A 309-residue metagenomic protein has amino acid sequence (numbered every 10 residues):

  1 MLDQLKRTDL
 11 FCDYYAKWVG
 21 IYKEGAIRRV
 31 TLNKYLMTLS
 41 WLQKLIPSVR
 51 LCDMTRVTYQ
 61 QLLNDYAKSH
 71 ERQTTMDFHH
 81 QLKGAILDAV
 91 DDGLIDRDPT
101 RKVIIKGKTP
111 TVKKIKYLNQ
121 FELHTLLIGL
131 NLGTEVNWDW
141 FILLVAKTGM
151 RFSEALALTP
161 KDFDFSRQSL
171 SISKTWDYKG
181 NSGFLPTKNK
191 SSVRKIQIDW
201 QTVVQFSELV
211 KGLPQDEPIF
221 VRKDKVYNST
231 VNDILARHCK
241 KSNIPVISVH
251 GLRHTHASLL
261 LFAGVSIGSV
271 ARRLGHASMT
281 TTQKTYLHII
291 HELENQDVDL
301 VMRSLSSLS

Functional and structural regions predicted by a protein language model:
M1-R7, N189: Short, surface-exposed polybasic/aromatic micro-patch for ligand or macromolecular engagement
R7, T109, W176, V203 (+1 more regions): Catalytic-site neighborhood detector that most strongly recognizes the C-terminal catalytic loop/helix of tyrosine
R7-C12, V19-L94, G133-T134, K225-S229 (+1 more regions): N-terminal core-binding DNA-recognition domain of tyrosine site-specific recombinases/integrases
C52, I95-R97, K108-I128, G180-W200 (+1 more regions): DNA breakage-rejoining catalytic core of tyrosine-based enzymes
M76, D91, I95-D96, T100-L156 (+1 more regions): Basic, Lys/Arg- and aromatic-enriched nucleic-acid-binding interface segment
D91, L143, K147-E154, R237-C239 (+4 more regions): C-terminal catalytic core of tyrosine-transesterase DNA break-rejoin enzymes
R167, S182, P186-V193, Q197-T202 (+2 more regions): C-terminal secondary-structure termini that scaffold catalytic or DNA-interacting sites
T175, D199-I244: Active-site/catalytic core of tyrosine-dependent DNA strand-transfer enzymes
